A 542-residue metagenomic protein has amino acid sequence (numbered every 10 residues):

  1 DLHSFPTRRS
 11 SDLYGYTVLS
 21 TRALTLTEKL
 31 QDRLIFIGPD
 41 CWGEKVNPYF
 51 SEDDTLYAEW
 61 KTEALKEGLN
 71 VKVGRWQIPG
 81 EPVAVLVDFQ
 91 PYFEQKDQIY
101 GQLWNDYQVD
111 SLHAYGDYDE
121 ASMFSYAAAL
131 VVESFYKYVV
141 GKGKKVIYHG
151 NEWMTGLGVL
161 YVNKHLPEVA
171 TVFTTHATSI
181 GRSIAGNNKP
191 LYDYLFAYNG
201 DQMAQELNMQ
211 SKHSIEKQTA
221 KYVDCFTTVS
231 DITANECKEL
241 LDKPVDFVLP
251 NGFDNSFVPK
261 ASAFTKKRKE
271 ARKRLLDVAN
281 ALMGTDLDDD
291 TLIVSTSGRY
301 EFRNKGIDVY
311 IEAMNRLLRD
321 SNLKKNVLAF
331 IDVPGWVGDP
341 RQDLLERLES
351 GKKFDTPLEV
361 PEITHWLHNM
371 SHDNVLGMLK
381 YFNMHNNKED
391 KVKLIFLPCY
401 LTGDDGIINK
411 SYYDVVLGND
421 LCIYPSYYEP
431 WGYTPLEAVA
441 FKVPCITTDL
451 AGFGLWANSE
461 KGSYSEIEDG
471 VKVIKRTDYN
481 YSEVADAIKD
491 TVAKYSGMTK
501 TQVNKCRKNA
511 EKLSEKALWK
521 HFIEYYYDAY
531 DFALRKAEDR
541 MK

Functional and structural regions predicted by a protein language model:
D1-K542: Catalytic cores of nucleotide-sugar-dependent glycosyltransferases that transfer UDP/GDP/TDP-activated
